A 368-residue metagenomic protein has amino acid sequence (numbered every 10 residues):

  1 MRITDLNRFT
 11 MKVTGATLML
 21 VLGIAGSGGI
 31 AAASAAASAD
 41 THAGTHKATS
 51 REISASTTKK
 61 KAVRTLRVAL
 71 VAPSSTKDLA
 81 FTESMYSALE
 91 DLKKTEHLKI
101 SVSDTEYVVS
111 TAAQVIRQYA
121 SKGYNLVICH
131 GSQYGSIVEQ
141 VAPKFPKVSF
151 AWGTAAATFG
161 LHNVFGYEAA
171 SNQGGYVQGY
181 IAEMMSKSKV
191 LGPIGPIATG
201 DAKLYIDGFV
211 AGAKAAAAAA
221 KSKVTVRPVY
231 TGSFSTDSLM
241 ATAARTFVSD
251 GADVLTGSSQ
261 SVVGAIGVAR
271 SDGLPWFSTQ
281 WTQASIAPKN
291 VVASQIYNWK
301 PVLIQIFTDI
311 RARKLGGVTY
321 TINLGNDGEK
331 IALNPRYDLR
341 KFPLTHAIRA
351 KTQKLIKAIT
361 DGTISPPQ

Functional and structural regions predicted by a protein language model:
I3-T17: Bacterial N-terminal signal peptides that target proteins for export
G15-S27: Bacterial N-terminal signal peptides
L22, I30-A36, T76, Y320: Residue-level recognition of conserved structural "scaffold" positions that shape functional pockets and channels
S27-K47: Signal peptide processing junction and immediate N-terminal pro/mature segment of secreted/exported proteins
H42-Q368: A residue-level marker of the well-folded mature domains of exported/periplasmic proteins
